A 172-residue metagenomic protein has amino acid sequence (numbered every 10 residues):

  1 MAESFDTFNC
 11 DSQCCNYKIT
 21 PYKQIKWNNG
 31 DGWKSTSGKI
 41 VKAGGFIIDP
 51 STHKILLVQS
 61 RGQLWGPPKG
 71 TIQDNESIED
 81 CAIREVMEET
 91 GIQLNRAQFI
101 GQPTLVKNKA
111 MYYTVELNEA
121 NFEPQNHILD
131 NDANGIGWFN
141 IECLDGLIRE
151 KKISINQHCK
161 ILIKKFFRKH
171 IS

Functional and structural regions predicted by a protein language model:
A2-G44: Acidic, metal-coordinating catalytic segment for phosphate/diphosphate chemistry, firing primarily on the Nudix
L57-Q59: Short, acidic/hydrophobic/Gly-rich beta-strand patch recurrent on exposed beta strands that often constitutes part
R61-Q63: Short, solvent-exposed aromatic-acidic interface loops
W65-P68: Compact nucleic-acid interaction/catalytic patches
G70-H158: Unchanged
K151-S172: Charged phosphate-binding loop/patch that engages nucleotide di/tri-phosphates or the phosphate backbone of nucleic
